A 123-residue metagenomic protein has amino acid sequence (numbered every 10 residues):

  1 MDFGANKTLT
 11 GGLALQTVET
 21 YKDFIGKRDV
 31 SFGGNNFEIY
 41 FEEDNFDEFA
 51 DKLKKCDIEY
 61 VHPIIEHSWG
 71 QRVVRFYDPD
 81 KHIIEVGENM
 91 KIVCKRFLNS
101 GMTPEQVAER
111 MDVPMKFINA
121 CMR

Functional and structural regions predicted by a protein language model:
M1-E19, V113-R123: Core segments of cupin and vicinal oxygen chelate
D2-G4, H67-S68, M90: Conserved beta-strand edge residues that scaffold enzyme active sites
V18-D23, E66: Acetyl-CoA-dependent GNAT
I25-D29: Short, P/G- and charge-enriched loop/turn segments at secondary-structure junctions
G34-D80, S100, M111-M115, A120: Vicinal oxygen chelate
N89-M102: Short, amphipathic alpha-helical "recognition" segments used to contact nucleic acids or chromatin
Q106-A108: Short alpha-helical "recognition helix" segments of helix-turn-helix
